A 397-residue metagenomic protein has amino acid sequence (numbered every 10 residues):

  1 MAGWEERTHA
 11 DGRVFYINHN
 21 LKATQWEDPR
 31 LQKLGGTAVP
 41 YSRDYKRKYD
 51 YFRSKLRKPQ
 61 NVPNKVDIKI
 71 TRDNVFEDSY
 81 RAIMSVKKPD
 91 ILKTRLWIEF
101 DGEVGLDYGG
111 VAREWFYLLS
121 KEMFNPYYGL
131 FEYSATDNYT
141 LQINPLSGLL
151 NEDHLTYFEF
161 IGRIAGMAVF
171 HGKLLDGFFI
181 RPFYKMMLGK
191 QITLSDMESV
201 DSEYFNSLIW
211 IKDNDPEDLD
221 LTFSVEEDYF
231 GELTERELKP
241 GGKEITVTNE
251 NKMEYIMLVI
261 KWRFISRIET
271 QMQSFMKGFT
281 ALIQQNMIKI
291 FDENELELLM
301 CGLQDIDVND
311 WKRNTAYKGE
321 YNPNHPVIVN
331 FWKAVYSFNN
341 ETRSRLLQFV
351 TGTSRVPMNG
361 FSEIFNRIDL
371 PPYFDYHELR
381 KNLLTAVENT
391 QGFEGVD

Functional and structural regions predicted by a protein language model:
A2-E5: Conserved N-terminal boundary motif of the eukaryotic protein kinase catalytic domain
T8-Q25, L34-D397: Long, Ser/Thr/Pro/Gly-rich and/or acidic low-complexity regions in intracellular
P29: Short active-site loop/helix that positions an aromatic residue
